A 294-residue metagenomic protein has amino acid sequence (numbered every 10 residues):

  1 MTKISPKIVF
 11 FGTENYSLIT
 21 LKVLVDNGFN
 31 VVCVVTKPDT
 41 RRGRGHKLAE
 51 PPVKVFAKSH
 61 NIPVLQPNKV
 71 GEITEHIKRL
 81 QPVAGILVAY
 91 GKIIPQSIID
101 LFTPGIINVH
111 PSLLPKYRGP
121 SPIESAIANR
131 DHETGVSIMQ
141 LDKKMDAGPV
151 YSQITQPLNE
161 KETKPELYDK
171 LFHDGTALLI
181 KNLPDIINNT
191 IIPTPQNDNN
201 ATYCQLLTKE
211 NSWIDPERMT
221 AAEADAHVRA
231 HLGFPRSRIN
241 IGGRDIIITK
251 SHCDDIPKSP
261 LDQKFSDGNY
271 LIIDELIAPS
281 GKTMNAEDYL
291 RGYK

Functional and structural regions predicted by a protein language model:
M1-G233, N269, L290: One-carbon transfer enzymes
E217-K294: An anion-binding loop in the catalytic cleft
